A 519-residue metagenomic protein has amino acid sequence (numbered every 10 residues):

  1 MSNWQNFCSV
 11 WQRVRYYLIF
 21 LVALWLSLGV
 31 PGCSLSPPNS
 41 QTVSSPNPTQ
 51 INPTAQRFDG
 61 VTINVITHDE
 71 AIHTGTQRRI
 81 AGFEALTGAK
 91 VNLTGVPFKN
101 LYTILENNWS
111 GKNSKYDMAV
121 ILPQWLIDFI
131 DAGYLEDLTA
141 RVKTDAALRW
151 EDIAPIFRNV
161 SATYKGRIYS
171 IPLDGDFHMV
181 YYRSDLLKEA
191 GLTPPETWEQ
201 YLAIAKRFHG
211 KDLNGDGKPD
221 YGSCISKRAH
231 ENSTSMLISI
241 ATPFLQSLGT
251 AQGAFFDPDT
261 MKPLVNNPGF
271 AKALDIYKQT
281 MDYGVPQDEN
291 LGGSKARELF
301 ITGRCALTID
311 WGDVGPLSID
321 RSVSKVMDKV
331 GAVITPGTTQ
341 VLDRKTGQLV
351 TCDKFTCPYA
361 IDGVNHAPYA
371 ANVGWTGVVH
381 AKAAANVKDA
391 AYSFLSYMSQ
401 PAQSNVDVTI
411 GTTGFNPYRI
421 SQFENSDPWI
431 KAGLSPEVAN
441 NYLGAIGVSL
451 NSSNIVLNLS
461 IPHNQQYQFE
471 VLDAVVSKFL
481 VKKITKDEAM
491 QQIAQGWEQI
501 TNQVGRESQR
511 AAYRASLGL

Functional and structural regions predicted by a protein language model:
P31-G32: C-terminal motif of bacterial Sec signal peptides marking the signal peptidase cleavage site
S44-Q50, Q56-F58, T62, K90 (+2 more regions): Conserved C-terminal helix/tail region of periplasmic/extracytoplasmic solute-binding proteins
N47-R57, P123-H178, T193, P219 (+4 more regions): Hinge/lid segment of periplasmic solute-binding proteins
D59-E70, A89-T94, D117-M118, Y169 (+1 more regions): Short, well-ordered beta-strand elements
A81-I153, D185-E196, L299, A306-L307 (+1 more regions): Extracytoplasmic "Venus flytrap"/periplasmic binding protein-like
V160-L173, H178, L202-K262, C305: Extracytoplasmic/periplasmic solute-binding protein
I204-R207, Q252-N290, G331-Q340, V350 (+1 more regions): Glycine-centered hinge/linker elements that transmit conformational signals in sensory and ligand-binding systems
P316-K325, T339-E470, Q509-L517: C-terminal lobe and pocket-closing loops of periplasmic/extracytoplasmic Venus-flytrap solute-binding proteins
